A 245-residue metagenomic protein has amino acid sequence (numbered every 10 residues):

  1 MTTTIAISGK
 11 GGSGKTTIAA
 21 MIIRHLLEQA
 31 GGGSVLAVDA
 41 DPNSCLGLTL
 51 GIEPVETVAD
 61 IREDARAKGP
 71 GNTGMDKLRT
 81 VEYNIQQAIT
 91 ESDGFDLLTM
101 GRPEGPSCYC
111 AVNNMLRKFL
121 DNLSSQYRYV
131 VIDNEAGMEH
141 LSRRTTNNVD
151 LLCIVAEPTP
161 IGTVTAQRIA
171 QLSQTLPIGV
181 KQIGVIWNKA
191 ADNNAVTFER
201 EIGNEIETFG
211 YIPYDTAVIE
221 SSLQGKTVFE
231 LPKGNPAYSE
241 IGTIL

Functional and structural regions predicted by a protein language model:
I7: Hydrophobic anchor at the beta1->P-loop junction of P-loop NTPases
K10: P-loop (Walker A) phosphate-binding loop of NTP-binding proteins
K15: Conserved lysine of the Walker
I18: Hydrophobic positions on the alpha1 helix immediately C-terminal to the Walker A/P-loop
H25-E91: N-terminal phosphate/diphosphate-binding loop that engages ATP/GTP or pyrophosphate donors across diverse enzyme folds
R79-Q87, E91, D96-I132: Cytosolic-facing regulatory segments adjacent to core modules
A111-Y211, E220: Conserved catalytic-core segment of NTP-binding enzymes
S222-P236: C-terminal boundary of histidine-terminating zinc-finger modules
